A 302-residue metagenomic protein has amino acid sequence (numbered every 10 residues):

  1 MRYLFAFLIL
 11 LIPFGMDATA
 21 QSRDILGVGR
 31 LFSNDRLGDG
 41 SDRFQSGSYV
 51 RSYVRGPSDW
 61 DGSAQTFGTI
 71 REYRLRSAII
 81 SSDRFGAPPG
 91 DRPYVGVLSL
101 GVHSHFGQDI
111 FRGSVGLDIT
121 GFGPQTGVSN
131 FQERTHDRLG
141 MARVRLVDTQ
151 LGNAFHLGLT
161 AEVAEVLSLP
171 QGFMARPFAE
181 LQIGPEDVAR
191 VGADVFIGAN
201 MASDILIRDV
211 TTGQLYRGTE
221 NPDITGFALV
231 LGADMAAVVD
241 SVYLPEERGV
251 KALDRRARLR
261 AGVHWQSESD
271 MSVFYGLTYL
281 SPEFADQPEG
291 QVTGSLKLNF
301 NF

Functional and structural regions predicted by a protein language model:
Q21-A64, W265: N-terminal ordered "arm"
I25-G38, D83-R84, N200-F302: Outer membrane beta-barrel transmembrane domains
L26-N34, R71-I79, L117-G123, P177-I183 (+3 more regions): Transmembrane beta-barrel strands of outer-membrane/channel proteins
R36-G38, P57-D61, I79-F85, G123-S129 (+5 more regions): Gram-negative outer-membrane beta-barrel proteins
R43-Y49, T69, Y94-L98, G113 (+6 more regions): Residues that define the transmembrane beta-barrel architecture of outer-membrane proteins
Y49-R55, L100-F106, I119, L159-E165 (+5 more regions): Residues on the lipid-exposed face of transmembrane beta-strands in outer-membrane beta-barrel proteins
D59-G62, I110-R112, L169-Q171, N200-S203 (+1 more regions): Repeated loop/turn-to-beta-strand initiation elements of outer-membrane beta-barrel proteins
T66-N130: Long, hydrophobic/aromatic-enriched structural stretches that serve as scaffold segments
